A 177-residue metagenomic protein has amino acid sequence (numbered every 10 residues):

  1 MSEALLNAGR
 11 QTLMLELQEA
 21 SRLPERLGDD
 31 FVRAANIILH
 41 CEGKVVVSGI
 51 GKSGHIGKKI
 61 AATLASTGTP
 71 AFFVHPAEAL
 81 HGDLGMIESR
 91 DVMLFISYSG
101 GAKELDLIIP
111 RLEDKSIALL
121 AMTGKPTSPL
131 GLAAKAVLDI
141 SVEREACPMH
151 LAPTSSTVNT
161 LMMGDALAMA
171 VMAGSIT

Functional and structural regions predicted by a protein language model:
S2-H40: An N-terminal, well-structured beta->alpha segment
G43-M172: Glycine-rich phosphate-binding loops that contact phosphosugars or nucleotide phosphates
I176-T177: Short, intrinsically disordered, charge-balanced linker/junction segments flanking boundaries in proteins
